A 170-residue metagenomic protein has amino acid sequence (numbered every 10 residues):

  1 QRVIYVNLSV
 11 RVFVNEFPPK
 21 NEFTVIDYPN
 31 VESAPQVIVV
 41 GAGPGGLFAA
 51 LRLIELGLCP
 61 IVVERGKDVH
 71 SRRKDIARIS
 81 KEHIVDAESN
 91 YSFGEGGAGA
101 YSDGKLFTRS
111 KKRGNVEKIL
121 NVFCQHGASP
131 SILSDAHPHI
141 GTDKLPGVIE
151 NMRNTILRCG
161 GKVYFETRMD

Functional and structural regions predicted by a protein language model:
Q1-D170: Residues forming the flavin
